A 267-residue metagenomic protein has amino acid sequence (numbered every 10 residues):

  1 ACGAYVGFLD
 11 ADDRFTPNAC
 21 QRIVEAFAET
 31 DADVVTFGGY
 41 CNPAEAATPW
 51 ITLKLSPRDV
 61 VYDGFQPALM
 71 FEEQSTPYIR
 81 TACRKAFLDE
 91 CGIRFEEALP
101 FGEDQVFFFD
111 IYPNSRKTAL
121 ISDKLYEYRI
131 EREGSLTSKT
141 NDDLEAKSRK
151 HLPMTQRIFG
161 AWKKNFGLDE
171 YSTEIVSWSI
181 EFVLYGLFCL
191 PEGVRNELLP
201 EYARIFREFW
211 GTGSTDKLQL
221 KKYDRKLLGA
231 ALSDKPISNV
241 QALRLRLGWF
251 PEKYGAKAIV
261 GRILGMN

Functional and structural regions predicted by a protein language model:
V6: Short aromatic/hydrophobic "clamp" motif used to bind/position activated sugar donors
A11-A146: Donor-binding/catalytic cores of nucleotide-activated saccharide and glycerol-phosphate transferases/polymerases
F95-E97, N165-D169: Inter-helical turn/loop segments and adjacent helix faces that build the functional surface of alpha-helical bundle
D123-R132, S138-G167, V183-G213: Catalytic core of nucleotide-sugar-dependent glycosyltransferases
L168-I175, S214-L220: Short, surface-exposed acidic
E174-G186: Amphipathic alpha-helical repeat scaffolds of TPR domains
L190-N267: Membrane-interface aromatic/basic loop that binds lipid-linked glycans or pyrophosphate carriers, typified by
